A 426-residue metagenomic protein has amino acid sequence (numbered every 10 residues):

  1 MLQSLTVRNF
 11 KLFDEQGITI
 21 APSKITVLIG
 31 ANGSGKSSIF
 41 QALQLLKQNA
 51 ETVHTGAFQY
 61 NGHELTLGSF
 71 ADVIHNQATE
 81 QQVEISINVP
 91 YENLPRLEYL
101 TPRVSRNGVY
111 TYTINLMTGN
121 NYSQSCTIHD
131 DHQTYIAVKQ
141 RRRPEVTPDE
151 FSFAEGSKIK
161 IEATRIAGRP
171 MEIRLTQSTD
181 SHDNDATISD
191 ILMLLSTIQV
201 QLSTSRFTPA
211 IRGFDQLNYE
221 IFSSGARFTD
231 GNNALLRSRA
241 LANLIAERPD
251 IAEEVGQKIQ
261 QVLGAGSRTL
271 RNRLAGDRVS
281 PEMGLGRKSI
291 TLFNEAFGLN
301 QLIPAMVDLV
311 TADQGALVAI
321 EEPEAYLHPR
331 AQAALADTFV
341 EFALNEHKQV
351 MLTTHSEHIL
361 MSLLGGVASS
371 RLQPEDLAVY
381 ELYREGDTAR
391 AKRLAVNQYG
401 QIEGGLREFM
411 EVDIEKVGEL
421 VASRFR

Functional and structural regions predicted by a protein language model:
M1-E51, T55-V73: Pre-Walker A-like glycine/lysine-rich segment at the N-terminus of P-loop NTPase domains
S4, A50-L302, D313, N397-R426: Phosphate-coordinating catalytic segments in nucleotide- and nucleic-acid-processing enzymes
N9, G17-I18, A331, S356-I359: Helical "lid/switch" subdomain of P-loop NTPase nucleotide-binding domains
G17-S23, L309-Q314, F342-N345: Phosphate-binding P-loop
L43-N49, D308-A312, V340-F342: Walker A/P-loop NTP-binding motif
I74-Q77, A333-R426: C-terminal lobe/lid and adjacent interdomain/linker elements of RecA-like ASCE P-loop ATPase modules
I320-P323: Walker B catalytic motif
A325-P329: ABC ATPase nucleotide-binding domain "signature" loop
